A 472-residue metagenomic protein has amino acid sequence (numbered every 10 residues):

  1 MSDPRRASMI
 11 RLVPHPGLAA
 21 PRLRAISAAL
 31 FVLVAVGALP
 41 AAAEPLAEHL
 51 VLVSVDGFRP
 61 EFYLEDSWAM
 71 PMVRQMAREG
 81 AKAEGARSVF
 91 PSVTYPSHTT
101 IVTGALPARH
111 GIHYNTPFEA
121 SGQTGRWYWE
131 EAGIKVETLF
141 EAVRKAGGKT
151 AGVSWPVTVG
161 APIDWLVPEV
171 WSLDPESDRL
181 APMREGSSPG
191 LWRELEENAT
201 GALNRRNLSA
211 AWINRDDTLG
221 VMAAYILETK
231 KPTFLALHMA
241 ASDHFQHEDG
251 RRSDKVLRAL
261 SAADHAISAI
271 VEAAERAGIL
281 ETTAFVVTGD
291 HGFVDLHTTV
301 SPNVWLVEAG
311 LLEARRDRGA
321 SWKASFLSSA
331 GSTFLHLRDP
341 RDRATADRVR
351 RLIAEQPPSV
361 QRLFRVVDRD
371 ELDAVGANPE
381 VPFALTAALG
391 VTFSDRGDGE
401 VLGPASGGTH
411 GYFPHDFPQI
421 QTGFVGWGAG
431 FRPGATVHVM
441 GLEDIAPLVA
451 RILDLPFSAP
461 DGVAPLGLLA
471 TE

Functional and structural regions predicted by a protein language model:
R6-A28: Bacterial N-terminal signal peptides that target proteins for export
A25-A38: Bacterial N-terminal signal peptides
L52, M72, A262-L306, V449: Metal-dependent active-site segment of extracytoplasmic phospho-/sulfohydrolases and closely related
E61, I213-L237, S242-T283, D347-R351 (+1 more regions): A long, amphipathic alpha-helix that forms part of the scaffold/cap immediately adjacent to metal-dependent active
E61-R109, K149-V153: Short, structured active-site-proximal loop/turn typified by the sulfatase FGly-forming signature C/S-X-P-X-R
L106-G250, S394: His/Asp/Glu-rich, glycine-adjacent segments that coordinate divalent cations and/or stabilize oxyanion chemistry on
K135-V136, A320-L448: Active-site neighborhoods of enzymes that stabilize oxyanions during catalysis
E281-T283, G289-R338: Acidic/histidine-rich catalytic neighborhood
